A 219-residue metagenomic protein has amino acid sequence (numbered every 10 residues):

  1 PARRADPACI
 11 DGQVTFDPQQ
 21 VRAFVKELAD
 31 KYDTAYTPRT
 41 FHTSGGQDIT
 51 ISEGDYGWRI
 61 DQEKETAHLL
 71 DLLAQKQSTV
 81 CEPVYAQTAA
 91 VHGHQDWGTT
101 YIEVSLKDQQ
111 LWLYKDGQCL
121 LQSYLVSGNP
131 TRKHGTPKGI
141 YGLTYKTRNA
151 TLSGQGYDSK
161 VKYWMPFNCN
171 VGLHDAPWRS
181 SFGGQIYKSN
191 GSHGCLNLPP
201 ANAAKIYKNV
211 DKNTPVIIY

Functional and structural regions predicted by a protein language model:
P1-Y101: Short glycine/threonine-rich beta-strand-turn micro-motifs
F16, Y36, W97-T99, L106-Q109 (+6 more regions): Extracytoplasmic
R22-A23, G135-K138, T147-Y219: Exported/periplasmic cell-wall-interacting domains
K26, S44-G46, G54-Y56, K107-Q109 (+5 more regions): Solvent-exposed coil/turn segments that connect beta secondary-structure elements in extracytoplasmic/periplasmic
D30-K31, Q75-T79, D116-Q122, K212: Bacterial peptidoglycan biogenesis and beta-lactam-recognition machinery
A90-P130: A structural motif detector for short, solvent-exposed N-terminal "entry" segments of globular domains
V126-Y141: Electropositive
